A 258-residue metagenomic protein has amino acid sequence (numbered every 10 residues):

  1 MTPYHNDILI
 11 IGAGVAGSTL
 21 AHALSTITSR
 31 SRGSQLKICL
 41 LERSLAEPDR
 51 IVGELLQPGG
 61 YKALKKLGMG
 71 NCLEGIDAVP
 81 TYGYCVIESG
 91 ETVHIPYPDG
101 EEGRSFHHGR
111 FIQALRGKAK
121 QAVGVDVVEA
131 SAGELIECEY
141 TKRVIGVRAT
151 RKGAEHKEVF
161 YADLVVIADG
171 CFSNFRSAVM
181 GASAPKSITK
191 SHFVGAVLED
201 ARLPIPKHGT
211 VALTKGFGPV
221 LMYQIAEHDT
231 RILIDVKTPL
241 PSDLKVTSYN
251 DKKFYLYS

Functional and structural regions predicted by a protein language model:
T2-A16: Beta1/beta-strand and adjacent pyrophosphate-binding region of the FAD-binding site in flavoprotein oxidoreductases
T2-Y4, K62, L73-V179, P185-S191 (+1 more regions): Conserved N-terminal helical subregion
L9-I11, S25-V52: Glycine-rich FAD pyrophosphate-binding loop
A16, L20, A46, G133 (+1 more regions): Conserved Rossmann-like nucleotide-cofactor binding loop
T19, P58-G59: Short alpha-helical segment within the catalytic ATP-binding CA
A23, I27, K118, V197: Rossmann-fold NAD(P)-dependent oxidoreductase module
G70: Conserved H-loop
K152-G153, I167-S258: Conserved FAD-binding catalytic core of PHBH/FMO-like flavoproteins
